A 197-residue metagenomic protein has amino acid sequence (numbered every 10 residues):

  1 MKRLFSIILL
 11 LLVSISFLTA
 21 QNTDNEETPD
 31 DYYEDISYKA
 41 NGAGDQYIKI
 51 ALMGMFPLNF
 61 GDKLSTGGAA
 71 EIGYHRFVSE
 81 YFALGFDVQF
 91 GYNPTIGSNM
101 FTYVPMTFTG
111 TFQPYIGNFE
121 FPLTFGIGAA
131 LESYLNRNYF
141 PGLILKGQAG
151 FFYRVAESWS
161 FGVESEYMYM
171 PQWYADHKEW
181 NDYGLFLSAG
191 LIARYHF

Functional and structural regions predicted by a protein language model:
M1-T23: Bacterial Sec-dependent N-terminal signal peptides
A20-V78, A83, Y134, S188-F197: Short glycine/proline- and aromatic-enriched beta-strand/turn motifs that initiate or cap beta-hairpins
K39-N41, L58-K63, T95-N99, Y134-F140 (+1 more regions): Outer-membrane beta-barrel domain signature
G42-G44, L64, M100-T102, Y115-G117 (+1 more regions): Solvent-exposed loop and beta-edge segments used for protein-protein assembly and interaction
G68-L145, Y153-F161, A193-F197: Gram-negative (and chloroplast) outer-membrane scaffold detector with strong preference for beta-barrel transmembrane
E164-E166: Internal, hydrophobic beta-strand segments that form the core of beta-sheet-rich folds
Y169-F197: Hydrophobic secondary-structure block in the mid-to-C-terminal portion of proteins
